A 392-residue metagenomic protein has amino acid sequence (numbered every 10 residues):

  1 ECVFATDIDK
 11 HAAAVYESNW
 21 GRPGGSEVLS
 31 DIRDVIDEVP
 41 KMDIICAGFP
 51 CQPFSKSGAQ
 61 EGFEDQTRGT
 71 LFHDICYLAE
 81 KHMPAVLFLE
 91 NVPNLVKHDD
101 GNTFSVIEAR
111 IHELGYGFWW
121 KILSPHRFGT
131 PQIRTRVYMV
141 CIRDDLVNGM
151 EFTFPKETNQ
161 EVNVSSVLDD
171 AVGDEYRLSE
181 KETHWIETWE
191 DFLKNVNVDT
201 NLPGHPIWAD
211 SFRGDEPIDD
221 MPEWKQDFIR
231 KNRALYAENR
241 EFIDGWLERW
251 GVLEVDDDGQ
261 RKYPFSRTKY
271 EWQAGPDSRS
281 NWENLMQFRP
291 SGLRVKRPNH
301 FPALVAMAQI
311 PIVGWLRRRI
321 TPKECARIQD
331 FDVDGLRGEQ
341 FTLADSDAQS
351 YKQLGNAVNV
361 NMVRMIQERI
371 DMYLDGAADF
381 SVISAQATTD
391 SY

Functional and structural regions predicted by a protein language model:
E1-R33: SAM cofactor-binding core of SAM-dependent methyltransferases, primarily the Rossmann-like beta-alpha-beta module
D7, D31, V86-N91, G355: Active-site beta-strand/loop signature of hydrolases that rely on acidic residues for catalysis
V15, D31, L71-D74, M362: Well-ordered alpha-helical segments embedded in enzymatic catalytic cores
S30, C46-A47, L89, A306: Redox-cofactor binding/interface segments in oxidoreductases and associated redox assembly factors
V35-M42, Q52, K56-L285: Class I S-adenosyl-L-methionine
P50-F54, D144, Q309, V333-D334: Short connector loops/turns at beta-strand edges and beta->alpha or beta->beta junctions
N201-Y392: C-terminal target-recognition/interaction regions appended to catalytic cores
